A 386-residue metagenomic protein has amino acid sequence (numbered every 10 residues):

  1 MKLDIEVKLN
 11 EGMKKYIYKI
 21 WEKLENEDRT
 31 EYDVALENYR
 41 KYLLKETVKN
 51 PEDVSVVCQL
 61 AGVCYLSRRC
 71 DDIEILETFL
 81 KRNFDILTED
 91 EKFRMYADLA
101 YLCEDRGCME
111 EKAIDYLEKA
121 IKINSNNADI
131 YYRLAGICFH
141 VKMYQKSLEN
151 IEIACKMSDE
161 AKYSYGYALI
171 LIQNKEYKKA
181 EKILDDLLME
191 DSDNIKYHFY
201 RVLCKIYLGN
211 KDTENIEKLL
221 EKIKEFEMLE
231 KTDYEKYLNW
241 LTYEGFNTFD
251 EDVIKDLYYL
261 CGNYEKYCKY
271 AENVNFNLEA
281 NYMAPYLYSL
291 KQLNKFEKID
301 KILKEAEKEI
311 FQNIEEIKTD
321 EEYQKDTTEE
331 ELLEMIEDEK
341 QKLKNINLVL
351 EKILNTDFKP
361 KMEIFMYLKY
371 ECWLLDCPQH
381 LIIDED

Functional and structural regions predicted by a protein language model:
M1-Y42, E52-V54: N-terminal leader/linker segments that initiate helical-solenoid repeat arrays
L3-D4, D33-E46, D71-I86, E110-I121 (+6 more regions): Alpha-helical repeat scaffolds
W21-L24, G62, Y101, G136 (+4 more regions): Residue-level recognition of tetratricopeptide repeat
P51, E89-D90, S125, S158-D159 (+4 more regions): Short coil turns that delineate tetratricopeptide repeat
S55, R94, D129, E160-Y163 (+3 more regions): Start-of-helix register in tetratricopeptide repeats
L66, D105-R106, H140-V141, Q173-N174 (+3 more regions): Register position in tetratricopeptide repeats
E305-D386: C-terminal non-catalytic interaction modules
